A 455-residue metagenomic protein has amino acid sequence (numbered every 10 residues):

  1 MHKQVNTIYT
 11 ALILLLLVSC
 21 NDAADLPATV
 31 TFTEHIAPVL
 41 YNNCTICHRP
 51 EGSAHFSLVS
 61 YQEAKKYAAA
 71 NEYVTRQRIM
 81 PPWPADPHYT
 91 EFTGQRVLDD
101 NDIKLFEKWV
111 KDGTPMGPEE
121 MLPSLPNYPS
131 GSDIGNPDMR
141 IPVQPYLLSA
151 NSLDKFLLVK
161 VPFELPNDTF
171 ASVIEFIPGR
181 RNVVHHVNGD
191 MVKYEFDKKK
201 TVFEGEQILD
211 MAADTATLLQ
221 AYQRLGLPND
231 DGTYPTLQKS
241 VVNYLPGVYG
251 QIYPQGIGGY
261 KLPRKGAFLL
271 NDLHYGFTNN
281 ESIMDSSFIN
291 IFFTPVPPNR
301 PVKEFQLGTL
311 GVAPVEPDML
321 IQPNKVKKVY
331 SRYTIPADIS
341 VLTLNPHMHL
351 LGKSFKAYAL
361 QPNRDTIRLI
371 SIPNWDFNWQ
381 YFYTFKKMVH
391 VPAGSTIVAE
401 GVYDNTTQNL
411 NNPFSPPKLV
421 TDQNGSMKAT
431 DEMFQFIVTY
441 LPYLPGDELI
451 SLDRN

Functional and structural regions predicted by a protein language model:
M1-V30: Bacterial Sec-dependent N-terminal signal peptides
C20-V161, L270-D272: Aromatic- and Gly/Pro-enriched helix-to-coil junctions and flexible linker segments
K65, A70, R78-T93, N188-P254: A surface-exposed loop-and-adjacent beta-strand signature within N-terminal beta-sandwich domains that mediate ligand
G113-G117, G276-E281, V402-N412: Short acidic/polar inter-strand loop motif in beta-rich domains
P123-V192, F196, N280-L350, N411-N455: Solvent-exposed, flexible loop/coil segments flanking beta-strands in beta-rich domains
A171-S172, Y260-G276, V389-D404: Noncatalytic modules at the cell exterior or secretory-pathway interfaces, chiefly beta-strand-rich lectin/adhesion
R224-P295: Beta-strand-rich globular domains of non-transmembrane regions
T334, L342-M427: Extended, compositionally biased non-globular segments
